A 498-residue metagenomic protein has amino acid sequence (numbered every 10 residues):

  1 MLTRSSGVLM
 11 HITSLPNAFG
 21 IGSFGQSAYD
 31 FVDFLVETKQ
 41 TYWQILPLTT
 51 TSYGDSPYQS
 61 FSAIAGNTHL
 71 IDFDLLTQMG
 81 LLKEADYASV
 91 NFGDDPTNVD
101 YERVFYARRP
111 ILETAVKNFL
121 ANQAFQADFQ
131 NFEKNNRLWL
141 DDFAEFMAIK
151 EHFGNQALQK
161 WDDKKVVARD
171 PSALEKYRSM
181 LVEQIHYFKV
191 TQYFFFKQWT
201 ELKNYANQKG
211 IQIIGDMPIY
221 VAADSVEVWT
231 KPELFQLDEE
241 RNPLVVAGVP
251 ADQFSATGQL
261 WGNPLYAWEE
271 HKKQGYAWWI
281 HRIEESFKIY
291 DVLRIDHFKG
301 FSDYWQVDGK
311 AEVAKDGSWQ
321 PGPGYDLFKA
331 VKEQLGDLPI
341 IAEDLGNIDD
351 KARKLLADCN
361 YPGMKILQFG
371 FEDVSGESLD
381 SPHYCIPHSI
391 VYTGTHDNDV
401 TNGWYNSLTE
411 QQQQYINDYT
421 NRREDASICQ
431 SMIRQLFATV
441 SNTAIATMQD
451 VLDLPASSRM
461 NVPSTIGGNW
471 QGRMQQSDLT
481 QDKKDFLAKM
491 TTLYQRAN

Functional and structural regions predicted by a protein language model:
M1-Q26, D30, T38-K39: Mature N-terminal, pre-catalytic/accessory segment of carbohydrate-active enzymes
L2, H11, N17, D55-Q192 (+4 more regions): Alpha-amylase-like alpha-glycosidases and glucanotransferases acting on alpha-linked glucans and related
Q26-T51, I289-Y290: Catalytic domains of carbohydrate-active enzymes, especially glycoside hydrolases
V36, W199-N207, K332, L356-A357: Surface-exposed amphipathic alpha-helices with a cationic face
L46, Q212-I214, P218, V292 (+1 more regions): Outer-envelope exported proteins of Gram-negative bacteria
F188-V221: Conserved, well-ordered alpha-helix/loop/beta-strand core segments that scaffold catalytic motifs
G472, Q476-N498: Terminal-tail/helix-coil boundary detector
